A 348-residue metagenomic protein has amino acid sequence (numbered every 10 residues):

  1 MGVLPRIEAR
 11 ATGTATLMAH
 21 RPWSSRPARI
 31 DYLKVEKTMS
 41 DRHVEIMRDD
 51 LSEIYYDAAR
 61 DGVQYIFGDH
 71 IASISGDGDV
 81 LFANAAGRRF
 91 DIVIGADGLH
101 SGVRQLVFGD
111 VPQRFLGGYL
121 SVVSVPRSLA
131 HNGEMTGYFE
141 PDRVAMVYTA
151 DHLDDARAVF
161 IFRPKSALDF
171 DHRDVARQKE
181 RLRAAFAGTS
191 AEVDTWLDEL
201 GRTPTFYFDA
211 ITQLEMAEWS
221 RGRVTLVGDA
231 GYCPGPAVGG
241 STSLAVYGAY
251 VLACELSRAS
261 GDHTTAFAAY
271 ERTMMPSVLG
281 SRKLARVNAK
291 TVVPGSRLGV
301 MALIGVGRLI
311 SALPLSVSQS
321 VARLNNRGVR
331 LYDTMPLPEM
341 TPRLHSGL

Functional and structural regions predicted by a protein language model:
M1-V122, K165-R183, L331-L348: Conserved N-terminal helical subregion
A9-R10, G188-P204, H263-A268: Acidic/histidine metal-binding catalytic segments
S24, A237-G239, C254-L348: C-terminal helical "tail/cap" subdomain of flavin- and related membrane-associated enzymes
G87, R127-N132, L153, S166-L168 (+2 more regions): Short helix-loop capping/hinge motifs at secondary-structure junctions, enriched in acidic/polar residues
I94-G95, S121, L182, R202-V292: Conserved mid-domain beta->alpha element of the FAD-binding
S101, L120-V122, R143-M146, G231-Y232: Histidine-centered metal-chelating micro-motifs
R114-L116, H131-E134, D174-E180, A191-F208: A short coil-to-beta-strand element that immediately follows conserved catalytic motifs
E134-L168, V175, R183-G188: Active-site substrate-recognition segment that forms the wall of the catalytic cavity or substrate channel
